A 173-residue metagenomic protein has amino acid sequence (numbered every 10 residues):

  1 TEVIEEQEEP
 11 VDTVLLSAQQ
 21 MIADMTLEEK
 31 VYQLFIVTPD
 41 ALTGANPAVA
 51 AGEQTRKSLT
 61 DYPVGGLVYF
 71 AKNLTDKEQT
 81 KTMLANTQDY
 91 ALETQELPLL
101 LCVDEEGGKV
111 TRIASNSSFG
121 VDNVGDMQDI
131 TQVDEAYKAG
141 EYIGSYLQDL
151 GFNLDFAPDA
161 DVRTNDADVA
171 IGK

Functional and structural regions predicted by a protein language model:
T1-D24: N-terminal, intrinsically disordered, polar/charged segments of Gram-positive cell-envelope systems that serve as
E5-D12, I36, K109, S115: Intrinsically disordered, low-complexity segments enriched in glycine/proline and serine/threonine
T13, P47-A51, A139: Short secondary-structure boundary/capping elements
L16-I22, V49-R56: Alpha-helical scaffolding within the catalytic cores of extracellular/periplasmic polymer-degrading hydrolases
Q19-M21, E28-A48: N-terminal glycine-rich anion-binding loop in soluble enzyme alpha/beta folds
I22-E29, K57, E93: Signal peptide-proximal N-terminal region of secreted/periplasmic/extracellular or secretory-lumen proteins
D40-L42, N46, S58-K173: Enzymes and membrane/adaptor proteins characterized by extended Gly/Ser/Thr/Asp/Glu-rich, aromatic-dotted
